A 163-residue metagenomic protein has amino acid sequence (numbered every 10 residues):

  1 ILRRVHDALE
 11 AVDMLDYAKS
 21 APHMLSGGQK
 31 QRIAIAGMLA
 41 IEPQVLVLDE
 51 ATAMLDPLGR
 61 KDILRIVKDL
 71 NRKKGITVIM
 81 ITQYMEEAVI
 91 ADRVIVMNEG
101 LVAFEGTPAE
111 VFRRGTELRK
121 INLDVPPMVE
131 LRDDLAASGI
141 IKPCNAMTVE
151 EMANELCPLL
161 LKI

Functional and structural regions predicted by a protein language model:
L2-Y17: Conserved ABC ATPase "signature" region
A21-L25, Q29: Conserved ABC ATPase signature
I35: Hydrophobic anchor residue at the start of the ABC signature
E42: Conserved catalytic motifs of ABC-family nucleotide-binding domains
L46-D49: Catalytic Walker B motif of ABC-type/P-loop ATPase nucleotide-binding domains
E105-G106: ABC ATPase "signature
